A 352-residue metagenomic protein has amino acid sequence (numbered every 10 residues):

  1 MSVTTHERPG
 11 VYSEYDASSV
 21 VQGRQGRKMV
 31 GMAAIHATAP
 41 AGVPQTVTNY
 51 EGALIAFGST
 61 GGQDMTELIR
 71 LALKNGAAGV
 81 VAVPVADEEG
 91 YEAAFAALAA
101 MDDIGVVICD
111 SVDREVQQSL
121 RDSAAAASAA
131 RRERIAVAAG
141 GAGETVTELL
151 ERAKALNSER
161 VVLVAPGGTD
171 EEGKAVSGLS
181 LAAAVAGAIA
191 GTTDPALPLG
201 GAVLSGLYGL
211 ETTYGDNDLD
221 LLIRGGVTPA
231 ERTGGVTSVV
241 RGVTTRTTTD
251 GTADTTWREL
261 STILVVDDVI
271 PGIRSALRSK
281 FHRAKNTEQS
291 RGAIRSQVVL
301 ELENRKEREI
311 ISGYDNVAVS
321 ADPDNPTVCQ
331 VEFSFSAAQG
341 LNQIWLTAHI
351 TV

Functional and structural regions predicted by a protein language model:
M1-V352: Surface-exposed assembly/interface segments
